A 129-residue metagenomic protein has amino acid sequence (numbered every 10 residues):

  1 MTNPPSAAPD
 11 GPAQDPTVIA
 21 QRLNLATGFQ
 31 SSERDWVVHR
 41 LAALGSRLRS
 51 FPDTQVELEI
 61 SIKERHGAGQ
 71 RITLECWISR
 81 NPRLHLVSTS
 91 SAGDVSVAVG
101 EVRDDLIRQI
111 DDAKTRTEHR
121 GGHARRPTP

Functional and structural regions predicted by a protein language model:
M1-P129: N-terminal, polar/charged subdomain of small-to-medium soluble alpha/beta proteins
